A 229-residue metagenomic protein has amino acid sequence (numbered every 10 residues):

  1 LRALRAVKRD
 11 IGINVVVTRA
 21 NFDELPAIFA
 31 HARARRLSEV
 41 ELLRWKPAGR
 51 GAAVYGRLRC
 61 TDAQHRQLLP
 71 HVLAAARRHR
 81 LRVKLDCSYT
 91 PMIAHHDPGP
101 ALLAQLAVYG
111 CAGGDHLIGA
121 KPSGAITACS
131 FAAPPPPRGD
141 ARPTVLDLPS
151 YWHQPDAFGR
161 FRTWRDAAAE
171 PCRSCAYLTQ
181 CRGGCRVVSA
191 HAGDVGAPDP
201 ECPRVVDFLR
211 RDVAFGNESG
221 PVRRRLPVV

Functional and structural regions predicted by a protein language model:
L1-T127, F131-L146: Radical SAM enzyme [4Fe-4S]-AdoMet core and its adjacent flexible, acidic and glycine-rich loops/tails across
F131-V229: Flexible mid-to-C-terminal extensions adjoining Fe-S/redox cofactors in radical SAM and related proteins
